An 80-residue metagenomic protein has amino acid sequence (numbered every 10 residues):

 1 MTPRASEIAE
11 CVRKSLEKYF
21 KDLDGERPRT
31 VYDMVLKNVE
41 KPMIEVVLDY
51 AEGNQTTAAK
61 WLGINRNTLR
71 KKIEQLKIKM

Functional and structural regions predicted by a protein language model:
M1-E7, K14-M80: Bacterial C-terminal helix-turn-helix
